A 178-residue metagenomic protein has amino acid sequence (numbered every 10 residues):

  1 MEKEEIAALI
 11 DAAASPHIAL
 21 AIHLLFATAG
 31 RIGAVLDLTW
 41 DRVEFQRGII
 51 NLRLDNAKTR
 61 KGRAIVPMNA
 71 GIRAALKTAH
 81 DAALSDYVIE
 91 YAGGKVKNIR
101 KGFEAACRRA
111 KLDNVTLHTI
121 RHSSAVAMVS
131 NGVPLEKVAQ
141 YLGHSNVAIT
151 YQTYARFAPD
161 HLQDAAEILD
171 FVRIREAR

Functional and structural regions predicted by a protein language model:
K3-E5, T28, G33, D37-T78: Conserved tyrosine-mediated DNA breakage-rejoining catalytic core shared by Y-recombinases
A8-H23, K58-T59: Conserved catalytic core of the tyrosine transesterase superfamily
I10, A57-K77, S85-A105, T116: C-terminal catalytic core of Y-nucleophile DNA break-rejoin enzymes
D11, D37, F45, Q152 (+1 more regions): Phosphate-coordinating loops and pocket residues in cytosolic domains that bind phosphorylated ligands
A19, H23, A27-A34, G102-A105 (+3 more regions): C-terminal catalytic core of tyrosine-transesterase DNA break-rejoin enzymes
R47, K58, K77-T78, A82 (+2 more regions): C-terminal secondary-structure termini that scaffold catalytic or DNA-interacting sites
L54-R60, L142-I168: Catalytic-site neighborhood detector that most strongly recognizes the C-terminal catalytic loop/helix of tyrosine
